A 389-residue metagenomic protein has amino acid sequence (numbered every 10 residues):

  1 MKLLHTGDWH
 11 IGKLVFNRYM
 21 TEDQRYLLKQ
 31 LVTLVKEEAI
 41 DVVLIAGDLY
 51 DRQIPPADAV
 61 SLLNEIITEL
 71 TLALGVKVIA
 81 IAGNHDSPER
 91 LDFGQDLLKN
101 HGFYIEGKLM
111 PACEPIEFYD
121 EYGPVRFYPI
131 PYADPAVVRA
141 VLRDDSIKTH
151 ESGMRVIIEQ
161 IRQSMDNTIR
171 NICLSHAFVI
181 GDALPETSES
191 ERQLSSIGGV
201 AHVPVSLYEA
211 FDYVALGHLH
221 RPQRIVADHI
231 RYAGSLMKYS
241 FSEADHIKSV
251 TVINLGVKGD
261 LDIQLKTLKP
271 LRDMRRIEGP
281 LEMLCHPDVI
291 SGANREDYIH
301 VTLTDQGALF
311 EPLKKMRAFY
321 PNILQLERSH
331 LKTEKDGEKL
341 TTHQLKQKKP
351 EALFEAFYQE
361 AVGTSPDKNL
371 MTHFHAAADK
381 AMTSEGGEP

Functional and structural regions predicted by a protein language model:
M1-T68, G75, C173, A376-K380 (+2 more regions): N-terminal active-site segment of His-dependent metallophosphoesterases
T6-G7, V43-D48, K77-N84, I105-L109 (+3 more regions): Active-site neighborhood of phospho(di)ester-bond hydrolases with catalytic His/Asp-centered motifs
D8, L28, D48, L63 (+7 more regions): Divalent metal-coordination and catalytic microenvironments
H10, I40-D58, K77-E89, F178-G199: Active-site neighborhood of divalent metal-dependent phosphoester/pyrophosphate hydrolases
L14-F16, L49-I67, A82-H101, G107 (+2 more regions): Metal-dependent catalytic neighborhoods of phosphoester/phosphodiester hydrolases
E37, V42, N254-P389: Accessory, non-catalytic peripheral segments of nucleic-acid enzymes
D96-I197, G256: Conserved catalytic scaffold of divalent metal-dependent phosphoesterases
I180-G181, P185-L261: Conserved beta-sheet core of the metallophosphoesterase superfamily
